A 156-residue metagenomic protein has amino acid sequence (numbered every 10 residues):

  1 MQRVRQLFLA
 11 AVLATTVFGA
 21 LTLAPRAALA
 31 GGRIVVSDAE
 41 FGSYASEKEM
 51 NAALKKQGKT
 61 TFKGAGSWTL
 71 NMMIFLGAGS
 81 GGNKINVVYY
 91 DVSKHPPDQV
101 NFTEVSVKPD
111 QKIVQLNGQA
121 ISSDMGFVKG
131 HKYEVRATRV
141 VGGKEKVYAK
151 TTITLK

Functional and structural regions predicted by a protein language model:
Q6-T15: Sec-dependent N-terminal signal peptides
T15-R26: C-terminal segment of classical bacterial N-terminal signal peptides
R26-L70, K156: Short, compositionally biased P/S/T/A/G/V-rich stretches that sit at domain boundaries
S67-M73, Y148-K150: Intrinsic-disorder/low-complexity, polar/charged segments enriched in Ser/Thr/Lys/Arg/Asp/Glu/Gln
W68-L70, G77-A78, S106-K132: Short, solvent-exposed, Trp/other aromatic-anchored flexible loops in extracytoplasmic proteins
A78-G79, S123-T152: Short, exposed beta-strand-loop hairpins at the edges of beta-sheets in extracellular/periplasmic proteins
A78-Q99, A137: Extended low-complexity, serine/threonine- and proline-enriched intrinsically disordered segments
P97-K112, T152: Solvent-exposed serine/threonine-rich low-complexity stretches and specific carbohydrate-binding patches
